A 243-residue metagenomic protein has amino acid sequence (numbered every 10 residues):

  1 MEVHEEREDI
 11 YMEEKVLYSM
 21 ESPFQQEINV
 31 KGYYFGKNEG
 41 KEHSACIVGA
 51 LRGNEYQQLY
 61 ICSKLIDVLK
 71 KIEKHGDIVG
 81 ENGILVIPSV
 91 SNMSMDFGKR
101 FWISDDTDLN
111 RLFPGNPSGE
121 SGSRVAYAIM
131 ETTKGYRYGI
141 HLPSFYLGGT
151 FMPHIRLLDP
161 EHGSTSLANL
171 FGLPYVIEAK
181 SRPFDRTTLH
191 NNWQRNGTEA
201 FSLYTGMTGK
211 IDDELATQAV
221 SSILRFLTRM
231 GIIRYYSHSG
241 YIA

Functional and structural regions predicted by a protein language model:
M1-A243: Structured catalytic-domain cores with a bias toward divalent-metal coordination
